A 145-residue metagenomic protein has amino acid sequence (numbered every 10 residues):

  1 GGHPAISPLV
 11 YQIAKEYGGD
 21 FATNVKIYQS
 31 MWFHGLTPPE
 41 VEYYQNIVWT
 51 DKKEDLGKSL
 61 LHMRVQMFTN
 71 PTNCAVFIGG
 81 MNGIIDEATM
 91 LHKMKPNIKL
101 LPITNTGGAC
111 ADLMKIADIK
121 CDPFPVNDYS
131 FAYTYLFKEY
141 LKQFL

Functional and structural regions predicted by a protein language model:
G1-L145: Acidic/glycine-enriched connector segments
